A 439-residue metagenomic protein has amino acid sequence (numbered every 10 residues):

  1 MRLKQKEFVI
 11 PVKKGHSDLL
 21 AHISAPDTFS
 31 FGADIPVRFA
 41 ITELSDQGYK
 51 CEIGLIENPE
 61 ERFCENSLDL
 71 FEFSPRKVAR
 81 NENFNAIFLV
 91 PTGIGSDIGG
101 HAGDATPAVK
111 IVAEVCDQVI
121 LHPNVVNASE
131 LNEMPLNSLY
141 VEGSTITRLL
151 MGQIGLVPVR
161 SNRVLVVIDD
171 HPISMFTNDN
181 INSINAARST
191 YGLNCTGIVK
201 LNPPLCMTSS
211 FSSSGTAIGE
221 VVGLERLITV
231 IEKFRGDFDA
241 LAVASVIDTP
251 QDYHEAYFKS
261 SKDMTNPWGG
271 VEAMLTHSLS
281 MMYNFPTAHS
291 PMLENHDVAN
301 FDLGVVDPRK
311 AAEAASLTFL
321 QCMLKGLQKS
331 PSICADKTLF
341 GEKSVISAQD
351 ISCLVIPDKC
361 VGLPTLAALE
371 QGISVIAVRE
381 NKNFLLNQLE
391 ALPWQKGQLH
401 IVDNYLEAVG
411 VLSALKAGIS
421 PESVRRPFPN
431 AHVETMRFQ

Functional and structural regions predicted by a protein language model:
R2-V243, D248-Y257, T265, G269: Metallocofactor- and cofactor-centric catalytic cores in central/energy metabolism, strongly enriched
G100, L131-M134, D252-A256, V298-F301 (+2 more regions): A short acidic (Asp/Glu
V119, P286-T287, V375: Hydrophobic beta-strand scaffold residues
L136-S144, D302-C322, L392-N404: Acidic, Ser/Thr-rich peripheral helices and adjacent loops at domain boundaries
Y191, Y283, Q371-G372: Short, structured coil segments at secondary-structure junctions
C206-V221, V230-D237, L241-A244, D248-T249 (+2 more regions): Generic multipass alpha-helical transmembrane bundles of integral membrane proteins
E294-V298, T318-C353, P357-Q439: C-terminal functional extensions of proteins
